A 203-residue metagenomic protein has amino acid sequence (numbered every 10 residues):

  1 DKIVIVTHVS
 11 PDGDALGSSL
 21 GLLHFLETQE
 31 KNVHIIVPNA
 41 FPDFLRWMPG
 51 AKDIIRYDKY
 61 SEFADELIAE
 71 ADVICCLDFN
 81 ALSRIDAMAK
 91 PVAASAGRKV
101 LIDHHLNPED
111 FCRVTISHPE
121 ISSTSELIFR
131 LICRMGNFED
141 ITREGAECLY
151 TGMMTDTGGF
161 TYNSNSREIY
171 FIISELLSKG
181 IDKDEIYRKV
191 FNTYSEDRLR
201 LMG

Functional and structural regions predicted by a protein language model:
D1-V9, G17-P49, D53-R56, E62-E66 (+2 more regions): Hydrophobic helix-and-loop "lid/oligomerization" segment in the mid-to-C-terminal part of catalytic domains
D12-D14, D78, D103, D156: Acidic active-site catalytic centers that drive phospho-/nucleotidyl reactions and related ester hydrolyses
G13-S19, L82-D86: Short glycine/serine/threonine-rich phosphate/pyrophosphate-binding segments that cradle anionic phosphate groups
G17, R46-P49, M88, F111-V114 (+1 more regions): Short acidic, glycine/serine/threonine-rich loops at helix termini
L22-L23, P91-A94, S117-H118, F171: Glycine-rich, phosphate-binding/catalytic loops in enzymes
E30-N32, D65-L67, S95, M135-D140: Short, glycine- and charge-enriched coil/turn segments that flank and shape catalytic ligand pockets
I55-V114: Active-site cofactor/cluster-binding pocket
I102-I172: Short alpha-helices
